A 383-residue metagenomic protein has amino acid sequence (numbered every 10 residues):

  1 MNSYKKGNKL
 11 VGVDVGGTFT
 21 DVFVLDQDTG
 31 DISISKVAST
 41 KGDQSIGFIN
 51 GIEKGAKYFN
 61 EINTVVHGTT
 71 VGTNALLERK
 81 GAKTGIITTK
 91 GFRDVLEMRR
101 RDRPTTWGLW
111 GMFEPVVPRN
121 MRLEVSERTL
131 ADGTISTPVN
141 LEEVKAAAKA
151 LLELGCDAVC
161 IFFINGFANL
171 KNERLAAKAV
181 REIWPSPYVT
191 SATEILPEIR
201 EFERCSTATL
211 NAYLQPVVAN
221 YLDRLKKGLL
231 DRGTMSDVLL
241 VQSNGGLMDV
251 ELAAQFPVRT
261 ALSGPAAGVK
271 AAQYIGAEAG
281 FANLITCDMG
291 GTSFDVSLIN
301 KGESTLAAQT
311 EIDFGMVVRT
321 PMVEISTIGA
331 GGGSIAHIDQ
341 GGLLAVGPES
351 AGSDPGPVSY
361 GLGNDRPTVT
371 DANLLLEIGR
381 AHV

Functional and structural regions predicted by a protein language model:
M1-R380: N-terminally biased helix-coil "hinge/interface" segments that flank
